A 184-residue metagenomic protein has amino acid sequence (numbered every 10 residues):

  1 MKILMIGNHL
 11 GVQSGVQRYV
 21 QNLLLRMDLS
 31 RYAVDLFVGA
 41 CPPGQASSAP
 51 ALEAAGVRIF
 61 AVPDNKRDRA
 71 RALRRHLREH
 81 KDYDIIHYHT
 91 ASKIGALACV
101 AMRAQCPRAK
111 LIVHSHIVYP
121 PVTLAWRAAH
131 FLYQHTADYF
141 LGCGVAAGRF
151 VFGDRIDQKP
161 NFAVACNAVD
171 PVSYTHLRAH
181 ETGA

Functional and structural regions predicted by a protein language model:
I3, I85, M102-Y119, L141: Active-site proximal beta-strand in glycosyltransferases
M5-R67: N-terminal strand-loop element at the rim of the active site of nucleotide-sugar-dependent glycosyltransferases
V16-Y19, H89, G142-G144, N167: Replace "coordinates the UDP/GDP/TDP-sugar" with "coordinates nucleotide-activated sugar donors
A55-I85, A96-A104, L124-L132: An amphipathic, basic-hydrophobic alpha-helix
Y88-G95, S115: Short His-centered aromatic/hydrophobic patch
I112-L141, R155-D157: A conserved, positively charged/aromatic
T136-Y174: A short, active-site helix/loop in glycosyltransferases that binds the activated sugar's phosphate group
T175-T182: Conserved small/polar residues in nucleotide/adenosyl-binding loops
